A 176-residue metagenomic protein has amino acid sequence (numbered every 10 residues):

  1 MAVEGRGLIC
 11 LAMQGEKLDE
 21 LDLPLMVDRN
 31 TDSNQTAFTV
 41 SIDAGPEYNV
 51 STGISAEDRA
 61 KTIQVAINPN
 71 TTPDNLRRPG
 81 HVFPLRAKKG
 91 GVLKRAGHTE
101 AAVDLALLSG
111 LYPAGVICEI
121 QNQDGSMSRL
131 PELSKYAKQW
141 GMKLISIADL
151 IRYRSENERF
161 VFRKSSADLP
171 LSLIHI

Functional and structural regions predicted by a protein language model:
M1-L173: Catalytic domains of riboflavin
